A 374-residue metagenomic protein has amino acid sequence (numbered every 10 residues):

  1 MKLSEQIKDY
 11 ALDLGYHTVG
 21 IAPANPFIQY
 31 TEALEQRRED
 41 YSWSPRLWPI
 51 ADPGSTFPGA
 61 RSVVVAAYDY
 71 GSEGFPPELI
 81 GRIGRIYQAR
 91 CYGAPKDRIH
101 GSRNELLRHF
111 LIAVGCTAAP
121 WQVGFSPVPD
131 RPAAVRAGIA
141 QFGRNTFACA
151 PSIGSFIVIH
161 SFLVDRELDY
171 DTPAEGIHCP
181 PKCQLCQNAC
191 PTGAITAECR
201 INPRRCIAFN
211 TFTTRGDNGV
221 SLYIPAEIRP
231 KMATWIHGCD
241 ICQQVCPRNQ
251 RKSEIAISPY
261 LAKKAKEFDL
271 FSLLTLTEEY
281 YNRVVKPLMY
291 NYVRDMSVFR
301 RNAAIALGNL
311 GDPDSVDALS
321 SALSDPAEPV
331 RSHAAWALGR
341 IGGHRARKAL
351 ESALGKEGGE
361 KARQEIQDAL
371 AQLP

Functional and structural regions predicted by a protein language model:
M1-H178: Auxiliary alpha/beta "docking" domains used to position bulky ligands
L3-I7, K348, S352, E360-E365 (+1 more regions): Long C-terminal interaction/binding lobes of large macromolecular proteins
C149-A174, R200-I228, E279: Short, charged low-complexity linear segments at domain edges
Q184-T211, R215, K231-Y260: Iron-sulfur cluster-binding cysteine motifs and their immediate structural context in ferredoxin-like electron-transfer
P225-Y260, Y280, V284-I305: C-terminal amphipathic alpha-helical segment
Y281-K286, D312-S324, G343-G355: Amphipathic alpha-helical scaffolding segments comprising HEAT/armadillo-like alpha-solenoid repeats
M296, P326-A327, G358-G359: Short inter-helical turns and helix N-cap capping residues of alpha-solenoid HEAT/ARM repeat scaffolds
R300-D312, S321, R331-G343, R363-P374: Structural detector for internal amphipathic alpha-helices that build alpha-solenoid repeat scaffolds
